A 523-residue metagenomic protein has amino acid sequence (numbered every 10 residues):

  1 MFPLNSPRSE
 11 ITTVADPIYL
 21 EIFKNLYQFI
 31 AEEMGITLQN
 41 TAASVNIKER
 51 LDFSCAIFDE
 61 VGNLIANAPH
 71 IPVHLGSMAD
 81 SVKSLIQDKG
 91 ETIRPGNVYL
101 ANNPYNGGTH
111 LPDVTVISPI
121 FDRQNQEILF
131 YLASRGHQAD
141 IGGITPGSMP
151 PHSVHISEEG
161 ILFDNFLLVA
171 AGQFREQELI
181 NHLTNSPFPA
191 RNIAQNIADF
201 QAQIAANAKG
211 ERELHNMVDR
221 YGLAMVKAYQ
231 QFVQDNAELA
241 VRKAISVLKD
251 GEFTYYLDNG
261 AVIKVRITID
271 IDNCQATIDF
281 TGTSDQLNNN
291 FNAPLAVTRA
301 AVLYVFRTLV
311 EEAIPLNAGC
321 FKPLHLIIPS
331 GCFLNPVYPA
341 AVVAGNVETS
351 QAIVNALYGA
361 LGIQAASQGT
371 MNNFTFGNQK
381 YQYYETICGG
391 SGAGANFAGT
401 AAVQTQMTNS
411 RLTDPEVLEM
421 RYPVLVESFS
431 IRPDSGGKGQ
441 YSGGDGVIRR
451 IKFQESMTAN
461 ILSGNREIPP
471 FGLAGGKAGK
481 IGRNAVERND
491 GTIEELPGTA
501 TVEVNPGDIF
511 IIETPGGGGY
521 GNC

Functional and structural regions predicted by a protein language model:
F2-P95, L100-R123, I128-T277, T281-C523: Glycine/proline-enriched, intrinsically flexible loops and inter-domain linkers
